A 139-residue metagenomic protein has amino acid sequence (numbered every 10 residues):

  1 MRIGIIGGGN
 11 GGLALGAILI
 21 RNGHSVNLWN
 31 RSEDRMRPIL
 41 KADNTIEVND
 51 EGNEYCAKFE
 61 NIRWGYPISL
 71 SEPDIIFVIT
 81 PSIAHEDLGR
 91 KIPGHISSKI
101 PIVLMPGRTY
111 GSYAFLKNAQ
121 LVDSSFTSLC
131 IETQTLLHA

Functional and structural regions predicted by a protein language model:
M1-V48, L70: NAD(P)+-binding Rossmann beta1-loop-alpha1 motif at the extreme N-terminus of oxidoreductases
L15, I20, P73, P93 (+1 more regions): Generic helix-packing signal
N22, R35, A42, I76-I79 (+3 more regions): Generic N-terminal helix/loop capping motif
D34-M36, A57-E60, G107-G111, L136: Short C-terminal domain-edge/linker segments immediately following a structured domain
K41-I62, I131: N-terminal glycine-rich dinucleotide-binding loop that anchors FAD/FMN and/or NAD(P) in oxidoreductases
E54-V103: Rossmann-like NAD(P)-binding element
S82-A139: Rossmann-like NAD(P)(H) cofactor-binding subdomain of soluble oxidoreductases
